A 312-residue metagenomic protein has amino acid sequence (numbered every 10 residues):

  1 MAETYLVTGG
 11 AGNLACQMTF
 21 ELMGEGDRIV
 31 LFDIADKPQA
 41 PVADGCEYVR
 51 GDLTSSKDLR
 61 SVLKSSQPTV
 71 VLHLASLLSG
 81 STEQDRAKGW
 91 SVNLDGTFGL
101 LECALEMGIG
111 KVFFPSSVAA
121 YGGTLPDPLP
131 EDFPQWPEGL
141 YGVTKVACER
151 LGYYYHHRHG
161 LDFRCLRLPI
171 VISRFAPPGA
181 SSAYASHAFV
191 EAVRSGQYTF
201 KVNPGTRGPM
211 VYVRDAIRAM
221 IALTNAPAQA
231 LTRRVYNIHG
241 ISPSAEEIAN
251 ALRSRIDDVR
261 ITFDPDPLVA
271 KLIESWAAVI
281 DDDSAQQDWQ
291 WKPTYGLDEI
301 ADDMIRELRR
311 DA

Functional and structural regions predicted by a protein language model:
E3, D283-S284, Y295-A312: Amphipathic terminal alpha-helices
Y5-G24: N-terminal Rossmann NAD(P)H-binding glycine-rich loop of SDR-like oxidoreductase domains
P38, V213, P265-K292: Conserved C-terminal active-site "lid" loop/helix of NAD(P)H-dependent oxidoreductases that clamps the redox cofactor
L53-V92: NAD(P)H-binding glycine-rich loop region in Rossmannoid oxidoreductase-like domains and their noncatalytic homologs
F98-L140: Conserved Rossmann-fold NAD(P)-dependent oxidoreductase catalytic core, especially the SDR/UDP-sugar
G123, W136-R164, V193: Active-site Tyr-X1-5-Lys
Y153-G208, V213-I217: NAD(P)-dependent short-chain dehydrogenase/reductase
L223-V269: Mid/C-terminal beta-alpha module of Rossmann-like enzyme folds, strongest in SDR-family dehydrogenases/epimerases
